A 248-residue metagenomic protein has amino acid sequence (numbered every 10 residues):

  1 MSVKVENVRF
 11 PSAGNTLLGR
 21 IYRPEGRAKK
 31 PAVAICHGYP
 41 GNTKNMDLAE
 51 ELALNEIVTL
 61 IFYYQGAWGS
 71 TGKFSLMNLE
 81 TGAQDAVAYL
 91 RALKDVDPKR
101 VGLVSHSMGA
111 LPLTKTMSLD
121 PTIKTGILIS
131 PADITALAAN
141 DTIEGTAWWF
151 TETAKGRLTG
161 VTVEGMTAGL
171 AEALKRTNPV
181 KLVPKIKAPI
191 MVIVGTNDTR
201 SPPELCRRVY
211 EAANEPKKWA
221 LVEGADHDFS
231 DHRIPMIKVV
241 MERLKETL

Functional and structural regions predicted by a protein language model:
M1-R27: N-terminal cap/lid segment of alpha/beta-hydrolase-fold proteins
G38-E51, Y64, E204: The serine-hydrolase catalytic nucleophile loop
P40, Q65-P98: Catalytic nucleophile-loop/oxyanion-hole region of alpha/beta-hydrolase and closely related hydrolase-like folds
A49-G69: Conserved alpha/beta-hydrolase
S118-M166: Hydrolase active-site cap/lid region
I186-K187, V192-V194, D198: Short beta-strand/loop motif that positions the catalytic acidic residue of the alpha/beta-hydrolase fold
N197-S201, D228: Acidic catalytic loop of the alpha/beta-hydrolase fold
A225-M236: Catalytic histidine-centered segment of alpha/beta-hydrolase-like enzymes
